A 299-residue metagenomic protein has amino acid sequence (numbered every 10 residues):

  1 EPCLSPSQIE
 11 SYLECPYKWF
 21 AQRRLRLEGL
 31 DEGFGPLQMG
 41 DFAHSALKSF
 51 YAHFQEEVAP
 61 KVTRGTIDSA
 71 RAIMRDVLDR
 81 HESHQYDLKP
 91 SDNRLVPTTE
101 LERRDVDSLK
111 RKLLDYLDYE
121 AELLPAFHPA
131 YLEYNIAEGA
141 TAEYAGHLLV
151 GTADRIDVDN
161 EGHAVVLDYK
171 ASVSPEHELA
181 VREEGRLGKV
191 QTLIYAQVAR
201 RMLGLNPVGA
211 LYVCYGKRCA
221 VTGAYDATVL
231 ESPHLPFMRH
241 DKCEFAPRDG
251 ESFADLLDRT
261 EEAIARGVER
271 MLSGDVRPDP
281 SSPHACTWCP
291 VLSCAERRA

Functional and structural regions predicted by a protein language model:
E1-A299: RecB-family 4Fe-4S metal-dependent nuclease core
